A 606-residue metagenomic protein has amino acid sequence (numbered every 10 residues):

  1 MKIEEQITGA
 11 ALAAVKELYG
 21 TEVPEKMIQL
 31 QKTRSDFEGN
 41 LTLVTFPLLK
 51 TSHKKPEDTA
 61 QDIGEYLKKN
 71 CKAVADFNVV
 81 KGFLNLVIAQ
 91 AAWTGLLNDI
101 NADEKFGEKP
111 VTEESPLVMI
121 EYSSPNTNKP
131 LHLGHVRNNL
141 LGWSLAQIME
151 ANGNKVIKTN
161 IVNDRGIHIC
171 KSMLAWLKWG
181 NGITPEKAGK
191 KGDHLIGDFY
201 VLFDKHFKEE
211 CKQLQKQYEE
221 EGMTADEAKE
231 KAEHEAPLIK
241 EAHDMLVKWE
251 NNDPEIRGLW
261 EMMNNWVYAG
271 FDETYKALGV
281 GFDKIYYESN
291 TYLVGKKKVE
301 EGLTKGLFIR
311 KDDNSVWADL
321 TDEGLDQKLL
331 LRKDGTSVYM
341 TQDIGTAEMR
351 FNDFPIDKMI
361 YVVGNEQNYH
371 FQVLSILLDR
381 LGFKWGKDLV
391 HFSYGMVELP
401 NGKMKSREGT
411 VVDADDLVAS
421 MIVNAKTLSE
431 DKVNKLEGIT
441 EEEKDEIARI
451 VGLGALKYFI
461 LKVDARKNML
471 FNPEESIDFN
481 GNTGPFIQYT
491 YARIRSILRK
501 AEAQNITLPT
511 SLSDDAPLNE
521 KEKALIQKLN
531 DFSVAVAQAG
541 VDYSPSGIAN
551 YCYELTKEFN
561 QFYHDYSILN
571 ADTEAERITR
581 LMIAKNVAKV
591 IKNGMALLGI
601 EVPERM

Functional and structural regions predicted by a protein language model:
M1-T94, T112-M606: Non-catalytic interaction-recognition regions
G95-I100: Short, charged, solvent-exposed linker or helix-capping segments at domain edges/interfaces that act as flexible hinges
N101-E113: Flexible, low-complexity linker/hinge segments
